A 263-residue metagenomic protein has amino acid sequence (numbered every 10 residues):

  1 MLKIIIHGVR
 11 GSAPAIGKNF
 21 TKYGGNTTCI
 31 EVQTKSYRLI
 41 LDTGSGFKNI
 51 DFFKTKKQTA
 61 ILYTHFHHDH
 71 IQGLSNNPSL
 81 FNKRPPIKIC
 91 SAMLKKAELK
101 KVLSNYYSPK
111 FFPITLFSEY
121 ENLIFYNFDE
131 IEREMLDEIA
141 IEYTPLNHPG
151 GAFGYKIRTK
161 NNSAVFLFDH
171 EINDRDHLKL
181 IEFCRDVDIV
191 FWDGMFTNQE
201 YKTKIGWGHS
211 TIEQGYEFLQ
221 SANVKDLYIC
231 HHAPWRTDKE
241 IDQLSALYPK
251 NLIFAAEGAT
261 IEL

Functional and structural regions predicted by a protein language model:
M1-V165, R175, L180-I181, I241-L263: Binuclear metal-dependent hydrolase catalytic cores
L167-D169: DG-centered beta-turn motif at the end of beta-strands
E171-G258: Cap/insert and terminal regions of metallo-dependent hydrolase folds
